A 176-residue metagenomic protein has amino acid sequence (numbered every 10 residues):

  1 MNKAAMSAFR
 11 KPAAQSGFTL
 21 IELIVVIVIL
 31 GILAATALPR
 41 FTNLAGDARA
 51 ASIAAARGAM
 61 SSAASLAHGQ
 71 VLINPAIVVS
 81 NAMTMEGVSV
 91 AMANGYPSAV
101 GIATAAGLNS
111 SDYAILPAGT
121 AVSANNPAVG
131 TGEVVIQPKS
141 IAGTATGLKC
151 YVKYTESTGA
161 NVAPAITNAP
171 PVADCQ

Functional and structural regions predicted by a protein language model:
M1-S16: N-terminal leader/signal peptides at the extreme start of proteins
P12-A45: N-terminal single-pass transmembrane signal-anchor helix
G17, N43, S52, A82-T84: Residue-level preference for alpha-helix termini and adjacent loops
A48-I77: Membrane-proximal N-terminal amphipathic helix
L72-Q176: Periplasmic/extracellular, small/polar-rich flexible segments of pilin-like filament-forming proteins
